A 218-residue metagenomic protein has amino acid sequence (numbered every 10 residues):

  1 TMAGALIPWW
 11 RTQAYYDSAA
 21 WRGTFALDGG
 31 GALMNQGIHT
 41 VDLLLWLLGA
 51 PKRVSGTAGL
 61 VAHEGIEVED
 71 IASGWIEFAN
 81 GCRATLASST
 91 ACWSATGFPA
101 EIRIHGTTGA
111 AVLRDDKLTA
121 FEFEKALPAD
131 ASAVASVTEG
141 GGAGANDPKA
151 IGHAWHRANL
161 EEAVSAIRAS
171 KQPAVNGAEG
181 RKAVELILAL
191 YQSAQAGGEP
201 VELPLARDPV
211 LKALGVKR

Functional and structural regions predicted by a protein language model:
T1-I66, G197: Predominantly a Rossmann-like dinucleotide-binding segment in NAD(P)-dependent oxidoreductases
G4-R11, A110-V112, K117-E139: Mobile, glycine-enriched helix-loop/loop "lid" segments at the mouths of ligand-binding/catalytic clefts that gate
A14, H153-H156: Generic alpha-helical segment signature
D28-N35, A145-A154: A short glycine-threonine-serine/GTX helix/turn-capping micro-motif
N35, V41-K125, A150, R157-S170 (+2 more regions): Contiguous beta-strand/loop segments that form the cofactor/metal-binding neighborhood of enzyme cores
S165-A183: Glycine- and charged-residue-rich phosphate/anionic-cofactor binding loop of Rossmann-like
L186-A196: Short arginine-rich
A194-A206: Charge-dense, low-complexity polyampholytic segments
